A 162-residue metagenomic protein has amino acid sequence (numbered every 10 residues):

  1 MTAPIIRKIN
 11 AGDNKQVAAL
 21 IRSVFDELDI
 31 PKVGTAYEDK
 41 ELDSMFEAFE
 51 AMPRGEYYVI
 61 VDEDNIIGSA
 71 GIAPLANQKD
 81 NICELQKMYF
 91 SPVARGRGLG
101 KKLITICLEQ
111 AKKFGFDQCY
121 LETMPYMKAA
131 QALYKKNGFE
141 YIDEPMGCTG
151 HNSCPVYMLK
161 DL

Functional and structural regions predicted by a protein language model:
P4, K8-Q86, S91-V93, I104-I106 (+3 more regions): Acetyl-CoA-dependent GNAT
K15, R97, V156: Glycine-centered loop/turn positions within well-structured domains that cap or flank conserved ligand/cofactor-binding
D64, G68, G98-G100, G138: Conserved phosphate-binding and hydrolysis motifs of nucleotide-dependent enzymes
Q78-K79, C83, M88-T105, K112-F114 (+3 more regions): Conserved glycine-rich acetyl-CoA-binding loop
D117-Y120, M124-L162: C-terminal "cap" of GNAT-fold acetyltransferases
